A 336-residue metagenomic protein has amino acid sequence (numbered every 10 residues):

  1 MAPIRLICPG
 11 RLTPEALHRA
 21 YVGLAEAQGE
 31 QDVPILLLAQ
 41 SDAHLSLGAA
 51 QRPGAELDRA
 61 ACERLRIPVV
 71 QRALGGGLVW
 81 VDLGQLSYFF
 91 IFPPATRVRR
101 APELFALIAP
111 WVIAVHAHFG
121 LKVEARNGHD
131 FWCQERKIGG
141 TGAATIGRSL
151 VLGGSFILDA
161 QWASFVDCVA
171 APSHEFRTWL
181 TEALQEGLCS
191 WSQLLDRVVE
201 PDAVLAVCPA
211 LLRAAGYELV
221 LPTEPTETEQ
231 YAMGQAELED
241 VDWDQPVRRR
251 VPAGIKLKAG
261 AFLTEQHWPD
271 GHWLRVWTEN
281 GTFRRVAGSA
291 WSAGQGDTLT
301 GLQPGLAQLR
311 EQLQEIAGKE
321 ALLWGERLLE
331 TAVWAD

Functional and structural regions predicted by a protein language model:
M1-E56, A60, A143, P172-E175 (+4 more regions): Active-site loop/lid in soluble adenylation, ligation, and acyl-transfer enzymes
A55-R59, R64-G75, I108-A109, F119: Short acidic (Asp/Glu) patches
E63-P94: A glycine-rich, hydrophobic loop/mini-helix early in the fold
G84-H129: Contiguous, small/hydrophobic- and glycine-enriched helical/loop subdomains that border and often "cap" functional
F92-V98, W162, Q193-V198, A290-S292: A generic structural motif
F119-Q134, V220-E227: Short, surface-exposed recognition loops or helix-turn segments adjacent to catalytic cores
A125-A171: A contiguous pocket-lining binding segment that forms or flanks enzyme active sites
T278-D336: Active-site- and interface-proximal helix/loop "cap" or "latch" segments in soluble metabolic and energy-transducing
